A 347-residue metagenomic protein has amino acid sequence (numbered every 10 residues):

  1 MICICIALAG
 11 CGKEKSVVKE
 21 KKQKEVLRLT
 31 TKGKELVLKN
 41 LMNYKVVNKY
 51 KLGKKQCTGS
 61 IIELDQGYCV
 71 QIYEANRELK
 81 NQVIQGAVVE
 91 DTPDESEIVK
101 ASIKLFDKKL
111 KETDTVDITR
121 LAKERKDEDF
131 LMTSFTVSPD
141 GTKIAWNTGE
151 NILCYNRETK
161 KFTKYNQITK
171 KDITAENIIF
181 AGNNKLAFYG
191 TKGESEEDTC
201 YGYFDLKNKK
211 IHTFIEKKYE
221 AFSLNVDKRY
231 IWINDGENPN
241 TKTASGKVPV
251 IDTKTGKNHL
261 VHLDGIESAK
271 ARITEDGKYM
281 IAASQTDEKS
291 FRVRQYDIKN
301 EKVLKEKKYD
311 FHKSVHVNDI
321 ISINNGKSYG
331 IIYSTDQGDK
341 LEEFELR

Functional and structural regions predicted by a protein language model:
A7-G10: C-terminal motif of bacterial Sec signal peptides marking the signal peptidase cleavage site
G33-K54, K111-E128, N166-K171, K307-K313: Surface-exposed loop and turn segments in beta-propeller and other repeat-based domains that flank or scaffold
K55-D65, K123-T136, K171-A181, E216-D227 (+2 more regions): Repeated scaffold domains used in trafficking and secretory/extracellular systems, primarily beta-propellers
D65-G67, D140-T142, N183-K185, D227-R229 (+2 more regions): Short coil/turn segments that connect the beta-strands within blades of beta-propeller domains
V70-I72, W146, A187-G190, W232-N234 (+2 more regions): Residue position within the beta-strands of beta-propeller blades
E78-K104, E150-C154, E194-G202, P239-P249 (+2 more regions): Structural motif
F106-K111, N156-K160, D205-K209, D252-G256 (+2 more regions): Short loop/turn segments that connect beta-strands within beta-propeller blades
V315-R347: Blade-level signature of beta-propeller repeat domains, shared across WD40, Kelch, NHL, RCC1 and BNR/Asp-box propellers
